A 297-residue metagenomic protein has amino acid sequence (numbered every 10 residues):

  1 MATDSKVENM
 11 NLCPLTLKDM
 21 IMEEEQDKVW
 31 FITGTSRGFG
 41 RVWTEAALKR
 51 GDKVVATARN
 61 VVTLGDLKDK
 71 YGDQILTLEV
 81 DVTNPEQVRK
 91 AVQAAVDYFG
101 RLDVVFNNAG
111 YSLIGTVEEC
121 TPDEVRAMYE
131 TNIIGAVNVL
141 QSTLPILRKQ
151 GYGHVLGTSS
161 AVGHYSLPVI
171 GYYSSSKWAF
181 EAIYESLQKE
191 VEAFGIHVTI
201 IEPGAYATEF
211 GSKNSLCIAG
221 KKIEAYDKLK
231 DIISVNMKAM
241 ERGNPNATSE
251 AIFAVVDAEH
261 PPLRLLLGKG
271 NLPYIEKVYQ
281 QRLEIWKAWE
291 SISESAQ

Functional and structural regions predicted by a protein language model:
S36-G38, N60: Conserved glycine-rich cofactor-binding loop
D73, A94-N107, L113: A glycine-rich helix->loop->beta "capping" turn within Rossmann-like NAD(P)(H)-dependent oxidoreductase domains
V80-K90, P122: The beta1-alpha1 cofactor-binding region of Rossmann-like NAD(H)/NADP(H)-dependent oxidoreductases
T116-V117, E124-R126: Substrate-binding pocket helix/loop in short-chain dehydrogenase/reductase
L140, S176: Active-site helix of classical SDR
S160: Residue(s) in the substrate-gating loop at a strand-loop-helix junction that position the organic substrate next
A193-P261: SDR active-site lid
